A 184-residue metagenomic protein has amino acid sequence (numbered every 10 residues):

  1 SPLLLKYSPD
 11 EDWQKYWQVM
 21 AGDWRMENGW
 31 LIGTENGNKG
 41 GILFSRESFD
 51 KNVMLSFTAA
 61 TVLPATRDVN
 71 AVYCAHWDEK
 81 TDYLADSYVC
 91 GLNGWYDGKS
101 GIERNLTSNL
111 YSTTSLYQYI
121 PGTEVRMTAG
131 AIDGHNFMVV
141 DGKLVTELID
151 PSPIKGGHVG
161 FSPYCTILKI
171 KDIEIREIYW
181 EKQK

Functional and structural regions predicted by a protein language model:
S1-A21, K182-K184: Extracellular carbohydrate-recognition regions
P9, F57, Y119-L148, I173: Carbohydrate-binding surfaces in secreted/extracellular proteins
A21-E27, R46, A129, P151-S152: Short, exposed beta-strand/loop patches in secreted or surface proteins that constitute
G22-G41: Short carbohydrate-recognition loop motifs
N36-T107: Secretory/extracellular carbohydrate-interaction modules and structurally similar beta-sandwich "look-alikes"
G41-E47, T113-Y119, G160: Beta-strand-rich interaction surfaces with strong enrichment in secreted/lumenal proteins
N105-R126: Short, aromatic/His-centered strand-loop micro-motif at the edge of beta-sheets
L148-D172: Flexible glycan-contacting loops in extracellular carbohydrate-active proteins
